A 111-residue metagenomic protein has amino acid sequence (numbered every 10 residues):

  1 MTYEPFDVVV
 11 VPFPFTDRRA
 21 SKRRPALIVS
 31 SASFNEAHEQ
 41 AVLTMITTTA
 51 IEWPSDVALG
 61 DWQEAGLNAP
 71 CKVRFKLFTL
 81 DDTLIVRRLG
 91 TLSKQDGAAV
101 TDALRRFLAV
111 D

Functional and structural regions predicted by a protein language model:
M1, E64-D111: C-terminal terminal-subdomain/extension
M1-T2, A20: Short, surface-exposed secondary-structure edge patches
P14-R18: Short, charged beta-turn/beta-strand-edge "cap" motif at the junction between a beta-strand and an adjacent loop
R19-R23, I28-Q63: Compact nucleic-acid interaction/catalytic patches
